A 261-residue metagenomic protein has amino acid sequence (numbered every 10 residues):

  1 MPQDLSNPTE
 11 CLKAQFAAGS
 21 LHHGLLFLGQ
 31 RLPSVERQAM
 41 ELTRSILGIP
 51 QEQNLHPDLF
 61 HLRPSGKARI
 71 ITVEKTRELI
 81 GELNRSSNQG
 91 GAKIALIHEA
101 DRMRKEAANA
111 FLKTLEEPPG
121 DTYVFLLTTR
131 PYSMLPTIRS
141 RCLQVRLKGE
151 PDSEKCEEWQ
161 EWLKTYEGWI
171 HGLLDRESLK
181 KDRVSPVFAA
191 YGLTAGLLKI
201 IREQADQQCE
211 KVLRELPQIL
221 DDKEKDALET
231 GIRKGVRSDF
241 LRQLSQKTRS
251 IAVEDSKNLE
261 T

Functional and structural regions predicted by a protein language model:
M1-P33, R37-E52, G120-Y123, T128-T261: Charged, glycine-rich active-site and insertion segments that engage polyanionic ligands
E10-F16, V73-I94, R102, E106-K113: Conserved alpha-helical scaffold flanking the Walker A/P-loop in AAA+ ATPase domains
S20-L21, L55-P57, N88-G91, P118-D121: Short loop/turn elements that form and flank the Walker-type P-loop nucleotide-binding site in RecA-like NTPase cores
P50-P64: Conserved catalytic segments around the Walker B and adjacent sensor/switch elements of P-loop NTPase domains
K67-V73: Flexible beta-alpha connector loops of hexameric P-loop NTPases
I94-L96, F125: Structural motif
R102-M103, E117, S133: Residues immediately C-terminal
